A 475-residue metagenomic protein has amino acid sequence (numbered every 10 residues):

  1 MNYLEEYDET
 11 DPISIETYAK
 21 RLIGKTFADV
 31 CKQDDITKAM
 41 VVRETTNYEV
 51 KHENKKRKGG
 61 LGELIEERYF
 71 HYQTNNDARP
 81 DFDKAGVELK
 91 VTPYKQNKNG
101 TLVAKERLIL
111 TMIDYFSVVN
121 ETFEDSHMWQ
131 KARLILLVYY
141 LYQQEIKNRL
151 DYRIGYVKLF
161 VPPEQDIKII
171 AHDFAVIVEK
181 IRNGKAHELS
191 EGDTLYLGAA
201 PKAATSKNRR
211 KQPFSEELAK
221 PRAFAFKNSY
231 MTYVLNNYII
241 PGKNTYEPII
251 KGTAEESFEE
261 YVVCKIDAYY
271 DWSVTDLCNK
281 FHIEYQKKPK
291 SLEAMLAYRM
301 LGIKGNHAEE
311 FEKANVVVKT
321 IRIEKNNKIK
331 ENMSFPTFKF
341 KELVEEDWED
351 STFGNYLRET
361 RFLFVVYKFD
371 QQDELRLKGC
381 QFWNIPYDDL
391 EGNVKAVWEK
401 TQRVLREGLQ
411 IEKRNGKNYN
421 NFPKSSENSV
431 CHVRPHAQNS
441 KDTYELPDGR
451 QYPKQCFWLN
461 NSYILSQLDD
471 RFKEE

Functional and structural regions predicted by a protein language model:
M1-E475: Nucleic-acid endonuclease domains
